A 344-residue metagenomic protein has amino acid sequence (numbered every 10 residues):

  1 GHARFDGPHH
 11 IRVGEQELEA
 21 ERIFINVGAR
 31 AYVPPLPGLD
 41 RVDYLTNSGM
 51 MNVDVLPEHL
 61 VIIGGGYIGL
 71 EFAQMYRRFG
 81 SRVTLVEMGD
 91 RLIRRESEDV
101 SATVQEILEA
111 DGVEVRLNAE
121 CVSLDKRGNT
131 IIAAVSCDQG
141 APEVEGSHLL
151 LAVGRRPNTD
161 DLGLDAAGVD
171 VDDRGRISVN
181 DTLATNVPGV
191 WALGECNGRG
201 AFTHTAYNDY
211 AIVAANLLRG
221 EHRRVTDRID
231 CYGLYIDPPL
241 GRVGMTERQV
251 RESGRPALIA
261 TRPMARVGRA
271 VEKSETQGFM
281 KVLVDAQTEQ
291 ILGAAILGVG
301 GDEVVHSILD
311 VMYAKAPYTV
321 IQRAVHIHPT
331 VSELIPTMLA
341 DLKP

Functional and structural regions predicted by a protein language model:
G1-R22, V115, V122-I131: Feature captures the FAD/FMN-dependent oxidoreductase FAD-binding
A3-R4, L18-G28, I62-I63, V83 (+4 more regions): Short hydrophobic core segments
V27-V86, D111-V115, D165-A167, V171-T182 (+1 more regions): Glycine-rich dinucleotide-binding loop and its adjacent helix/turn
R30-Y32, D170-D172, G220-C231, R255-A260: A short alpha-helix-loop-beta-strand transition element characteristic of N-terminal alpha/beta dinucleotide-binding
D40-L56, E143-R219: FAD-site-proximal beta/loop scaffold in flavoenzymes
M51-N52, P57-V61, Y67-A141, G200-Y207 (+1 more regions): Rossmann-like dinucleotide-binding cores of NAD(P)H-dependent redox enzymes
L218-R219, Y235-P344: Flexible, glycine-rich terminal cap/loop adjacent to redox cofactors in electron-transfer oxidoreductases
